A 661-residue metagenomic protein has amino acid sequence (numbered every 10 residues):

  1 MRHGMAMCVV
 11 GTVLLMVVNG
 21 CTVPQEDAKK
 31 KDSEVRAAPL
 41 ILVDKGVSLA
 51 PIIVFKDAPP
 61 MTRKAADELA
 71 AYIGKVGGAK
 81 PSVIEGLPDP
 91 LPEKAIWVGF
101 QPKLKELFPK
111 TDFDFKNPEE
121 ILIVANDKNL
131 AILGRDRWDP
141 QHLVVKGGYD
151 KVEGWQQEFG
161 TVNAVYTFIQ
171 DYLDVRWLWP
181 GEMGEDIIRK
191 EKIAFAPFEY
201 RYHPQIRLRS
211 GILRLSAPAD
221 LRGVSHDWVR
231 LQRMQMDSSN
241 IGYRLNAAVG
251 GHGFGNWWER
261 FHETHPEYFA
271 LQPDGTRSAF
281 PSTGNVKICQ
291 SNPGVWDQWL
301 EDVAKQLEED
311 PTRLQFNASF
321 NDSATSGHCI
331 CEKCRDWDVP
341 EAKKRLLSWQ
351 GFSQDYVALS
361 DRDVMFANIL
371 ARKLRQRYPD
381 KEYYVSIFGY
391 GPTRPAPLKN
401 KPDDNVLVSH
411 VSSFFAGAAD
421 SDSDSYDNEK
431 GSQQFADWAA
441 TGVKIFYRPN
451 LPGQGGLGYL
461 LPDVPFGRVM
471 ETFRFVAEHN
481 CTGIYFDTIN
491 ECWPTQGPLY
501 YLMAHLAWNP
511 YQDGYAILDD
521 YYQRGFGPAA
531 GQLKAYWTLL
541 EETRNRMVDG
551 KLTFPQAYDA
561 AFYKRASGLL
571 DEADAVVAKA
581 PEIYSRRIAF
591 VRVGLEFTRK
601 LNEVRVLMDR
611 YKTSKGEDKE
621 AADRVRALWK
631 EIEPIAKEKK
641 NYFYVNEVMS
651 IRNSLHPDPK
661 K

Functional and structural regions predicted by a protein language model:
M1-V9: Bacterial N-terminal signal peptides that target proteins for export
C8-N19: Bacterial N-terminal signal peptides
C21-E119, E191-E199: Acidic, contiguous N-terminal accessory segments
A65-E68, Y72, P90, F113-V364 (+4 more regions): Feature activates predominantly on carbohydrate-active enzymes
I73, W299, V408, V476 (+2 more regions): Conserved, mostly hydrophobic/aromatic
K287-V295, K305-E308, A416, Y426-G531 (+2 more regions): Structured mid-domain segments that build the active-site/substrate or prosthetic-cofactor binding neighborhood
V385-G417, Y459-P465, W493-Y500: Substrate-binding cleft/loops of secretory-pathway carbohydrate-active enzymes
N480, H505-K661: Catalytic domains of carbohydrate-active enzymes that cleave complex glycans
